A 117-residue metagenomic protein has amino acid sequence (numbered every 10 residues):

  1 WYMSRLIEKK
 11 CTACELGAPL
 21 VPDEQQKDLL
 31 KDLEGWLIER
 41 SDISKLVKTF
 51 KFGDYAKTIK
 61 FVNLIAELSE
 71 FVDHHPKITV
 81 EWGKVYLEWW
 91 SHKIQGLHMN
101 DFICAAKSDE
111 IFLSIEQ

Functional and structural regions predicted by a protein language model:
M3-W36, R40-V47, G53-Q117: Long, contiguous binding/interaction regions
